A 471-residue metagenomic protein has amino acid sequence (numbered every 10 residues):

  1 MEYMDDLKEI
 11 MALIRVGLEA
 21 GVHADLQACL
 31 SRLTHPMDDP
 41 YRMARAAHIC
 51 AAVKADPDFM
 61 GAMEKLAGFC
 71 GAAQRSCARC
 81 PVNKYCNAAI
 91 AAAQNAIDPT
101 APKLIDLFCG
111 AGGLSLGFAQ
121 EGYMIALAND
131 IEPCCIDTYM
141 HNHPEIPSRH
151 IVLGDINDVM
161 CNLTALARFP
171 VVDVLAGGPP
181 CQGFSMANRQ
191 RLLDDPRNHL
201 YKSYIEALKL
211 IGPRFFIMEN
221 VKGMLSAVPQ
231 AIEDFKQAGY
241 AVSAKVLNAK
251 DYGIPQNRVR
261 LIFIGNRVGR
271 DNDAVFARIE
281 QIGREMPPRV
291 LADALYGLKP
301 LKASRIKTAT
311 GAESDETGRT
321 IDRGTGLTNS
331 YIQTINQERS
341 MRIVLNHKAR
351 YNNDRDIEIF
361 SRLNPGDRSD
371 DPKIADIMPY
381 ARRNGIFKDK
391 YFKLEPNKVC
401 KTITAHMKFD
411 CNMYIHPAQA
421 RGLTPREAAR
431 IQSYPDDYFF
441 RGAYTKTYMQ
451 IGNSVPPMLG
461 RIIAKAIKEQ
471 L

Functional and structural regions predicted by a protein language model:
M1-Q74: Catalytic cores of DNA base-excision repair glycosylases
M63, L247, L295, I403-T404 (+1 more regions): Bulky hydrophobic/aromatic "packing anchor" residues in well-ordered structure
L66, A73-S76, V82, V259: Short metal-coordination and nucleic-acid-contact micro-motifs, chiefly zinc-binding Cys/His arrays
C70, C77-C80, C86, C181: Short cysteine clusters
Q74-R75, I306-K307, M413-P417: Short conserved micro-motifs at the rims of enzyme active sites and ligand-binding pockets
C80, T320-L471: C-terminal target-recognition/interaction regions appended to catalytic cores
A93-G212, K222-S226, E233: Core alpha/beta nucleotide-donor-binding catalytic domains of modification enzymes
N162-F169, Q182, M186-Y380: Class I S-adenosyl-L-methionine
